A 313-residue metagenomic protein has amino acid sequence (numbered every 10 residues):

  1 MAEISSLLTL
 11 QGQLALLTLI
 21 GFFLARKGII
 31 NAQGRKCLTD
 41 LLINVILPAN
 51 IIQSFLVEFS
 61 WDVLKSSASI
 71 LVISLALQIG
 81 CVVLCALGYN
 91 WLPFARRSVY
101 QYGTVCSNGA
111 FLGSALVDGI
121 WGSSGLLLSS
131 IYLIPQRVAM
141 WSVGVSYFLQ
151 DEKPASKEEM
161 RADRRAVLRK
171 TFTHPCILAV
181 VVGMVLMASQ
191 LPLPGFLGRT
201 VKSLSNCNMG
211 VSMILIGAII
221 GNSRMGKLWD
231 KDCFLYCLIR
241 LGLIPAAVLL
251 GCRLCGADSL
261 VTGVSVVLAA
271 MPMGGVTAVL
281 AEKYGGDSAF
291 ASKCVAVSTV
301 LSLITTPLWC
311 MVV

Functional and structural regions predicted by a protein language model:
M1-V313: Alpha-helical transmembrane segments of multi-pass small-molecule/ion transporters
